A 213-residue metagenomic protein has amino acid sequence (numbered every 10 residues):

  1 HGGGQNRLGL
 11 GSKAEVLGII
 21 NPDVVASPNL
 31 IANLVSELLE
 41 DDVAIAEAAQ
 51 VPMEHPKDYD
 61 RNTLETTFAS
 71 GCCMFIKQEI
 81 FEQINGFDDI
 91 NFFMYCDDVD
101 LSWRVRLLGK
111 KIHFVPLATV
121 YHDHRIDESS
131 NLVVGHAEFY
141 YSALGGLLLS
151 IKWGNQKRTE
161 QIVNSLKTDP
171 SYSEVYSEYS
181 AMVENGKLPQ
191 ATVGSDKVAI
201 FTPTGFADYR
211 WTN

Functional and structural regions predicted by a protein language model:
H1-S12: Glycine-rich, basic loop-to-helix element that forms the pyrophosphate-binding segment of sugar-nucleotide handling
Q5, N29-I31, D97: Acidic donor-diphosphate engagement hotspot in glycosyltransferases and nucleotidyltransferases that stabilizes
L17: Short aromatic/hydrophobic "clamp" motif used to bind/position activated sugar donors
V24-D60: Conserved donor NDP-sugar-binding/catalytic core segment of glycosyltransferases
L34, M74-I76, I80-N85, I90-T119 (+1 more regions): A short, conserved alpha-helix in the catalytic core of glycosyltransferases
K57-I76, V99-D100, S130: A recurrent flexible, glycine/aromatic-enriched loop bordering the glycosyltransferase active site that acts as
V115-V134, G145-L148: Active-site donor/metal-binding and catalytic loop motifs of nucleotide-sugar-dependent glycosylation enzymes
Y140-Y141, N155-N213: Non-catalytic, C-terminal membrane-associated alpha-helical segments of glycosyltransferases
